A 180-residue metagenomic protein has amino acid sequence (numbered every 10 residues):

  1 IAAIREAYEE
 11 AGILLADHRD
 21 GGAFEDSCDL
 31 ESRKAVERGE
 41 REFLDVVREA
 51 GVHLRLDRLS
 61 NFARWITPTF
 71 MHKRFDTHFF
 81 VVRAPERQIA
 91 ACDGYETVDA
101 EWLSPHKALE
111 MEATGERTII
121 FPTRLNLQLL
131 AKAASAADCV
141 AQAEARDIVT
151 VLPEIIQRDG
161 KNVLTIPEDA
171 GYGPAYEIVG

Functional and structural regions predicted by a protein language model:
I1-R55: The catalytic Nudix box helix
A7, F80, L127: Terminal peptide-recognition signature
H18-R19, R64, T123: Short, well-ordered beta-to-alpha junction loops that form the rim of enzyme active sites and present histidine/acidic
F24-D29, T69-H78: Long, acidic, intrinsically disordered low-complexity segments
F24-E42, T114-T123, A134-A141, R146-D147: C-terminal long alpha-helix characteristic of the crotonase
V46, A50, L56-W65, R74-R87 (+1 more regions): NUDIX/MutT-family hydrolases
F70, I89-A91, P174: Short helix/loop capping segments that flank catalytic or ligand/cofactor-binding pockets
F121-G180: Core RNA-modification/binding signature centered on pseudouridine synthases
